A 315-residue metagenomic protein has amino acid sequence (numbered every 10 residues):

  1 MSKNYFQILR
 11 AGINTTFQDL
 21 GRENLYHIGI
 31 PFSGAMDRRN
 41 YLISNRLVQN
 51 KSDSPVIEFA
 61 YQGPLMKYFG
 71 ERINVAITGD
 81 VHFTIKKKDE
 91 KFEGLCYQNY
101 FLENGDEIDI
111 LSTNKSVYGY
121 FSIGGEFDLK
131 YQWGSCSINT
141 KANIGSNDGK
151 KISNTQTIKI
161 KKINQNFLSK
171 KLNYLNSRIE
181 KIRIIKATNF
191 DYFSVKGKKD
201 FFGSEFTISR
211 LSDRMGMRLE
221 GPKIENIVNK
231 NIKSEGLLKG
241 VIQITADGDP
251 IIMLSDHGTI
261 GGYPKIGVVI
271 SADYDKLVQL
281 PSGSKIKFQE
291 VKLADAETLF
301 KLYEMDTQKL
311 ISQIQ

Functional and structural regions predicted by a protein language model:
M1-Q315: Conserved "landmark" site that anchors the functional core of diverse proteins
